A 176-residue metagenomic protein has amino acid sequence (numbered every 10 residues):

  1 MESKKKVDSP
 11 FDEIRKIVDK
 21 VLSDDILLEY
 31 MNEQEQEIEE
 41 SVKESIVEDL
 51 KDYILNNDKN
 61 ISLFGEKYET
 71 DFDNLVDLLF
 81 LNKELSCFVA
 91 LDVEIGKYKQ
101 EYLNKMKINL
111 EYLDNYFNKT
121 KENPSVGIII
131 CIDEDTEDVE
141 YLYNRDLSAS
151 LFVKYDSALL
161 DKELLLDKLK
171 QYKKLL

Functional and structural regions predicted by a protein language model:
M1-L176: Charged, terminal alpha-helix-loop-beta segments that serve as non-catalytic nucleic-acid engagement and/or assembly
